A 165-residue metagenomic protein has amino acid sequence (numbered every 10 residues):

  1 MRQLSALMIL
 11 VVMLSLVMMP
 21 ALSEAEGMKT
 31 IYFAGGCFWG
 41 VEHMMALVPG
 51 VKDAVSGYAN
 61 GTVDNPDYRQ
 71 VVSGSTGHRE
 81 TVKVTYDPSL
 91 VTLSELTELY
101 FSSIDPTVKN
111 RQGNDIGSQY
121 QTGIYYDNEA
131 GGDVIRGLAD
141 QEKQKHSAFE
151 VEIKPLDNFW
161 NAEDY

Functional and structural regions predicted by a protein language model:
M1-A6: Positively charged n-region of N-terminal signal peptides that target proteins for export
L7-M18: Bacterial N-terminal signal peptides
L16-Y165: Flexible coil/turn and secondary-structure edge motifs
